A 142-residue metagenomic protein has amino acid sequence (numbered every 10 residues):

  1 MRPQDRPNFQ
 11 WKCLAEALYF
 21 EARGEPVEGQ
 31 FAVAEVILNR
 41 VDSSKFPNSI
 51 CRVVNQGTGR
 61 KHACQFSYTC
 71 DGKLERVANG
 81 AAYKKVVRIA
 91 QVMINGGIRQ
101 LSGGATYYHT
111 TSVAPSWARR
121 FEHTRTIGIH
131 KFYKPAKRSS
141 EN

Functional and structural regions predicted by a protein language model:
M1-N142: Bacterial extracytoplasmic/cell-wall-associated proteins, especially those involved in peptidoglycan
